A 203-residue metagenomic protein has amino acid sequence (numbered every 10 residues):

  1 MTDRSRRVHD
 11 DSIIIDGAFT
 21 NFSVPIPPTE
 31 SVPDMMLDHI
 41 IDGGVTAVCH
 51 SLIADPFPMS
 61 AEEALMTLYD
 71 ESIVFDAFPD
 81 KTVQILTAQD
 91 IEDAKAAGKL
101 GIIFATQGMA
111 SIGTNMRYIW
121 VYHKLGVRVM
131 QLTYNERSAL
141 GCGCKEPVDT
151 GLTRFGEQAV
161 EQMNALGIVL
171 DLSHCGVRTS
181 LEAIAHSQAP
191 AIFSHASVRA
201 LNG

Functional and structural regions predicted by a protein language model:
M1-D149, R154, R199-G203: N-terminal hydrophobic targeting/anchoring segments and the immediately downstream early-domain regions of hydrolases
L132, E136-G203: Active-site core of metal-dependent hydrolases
